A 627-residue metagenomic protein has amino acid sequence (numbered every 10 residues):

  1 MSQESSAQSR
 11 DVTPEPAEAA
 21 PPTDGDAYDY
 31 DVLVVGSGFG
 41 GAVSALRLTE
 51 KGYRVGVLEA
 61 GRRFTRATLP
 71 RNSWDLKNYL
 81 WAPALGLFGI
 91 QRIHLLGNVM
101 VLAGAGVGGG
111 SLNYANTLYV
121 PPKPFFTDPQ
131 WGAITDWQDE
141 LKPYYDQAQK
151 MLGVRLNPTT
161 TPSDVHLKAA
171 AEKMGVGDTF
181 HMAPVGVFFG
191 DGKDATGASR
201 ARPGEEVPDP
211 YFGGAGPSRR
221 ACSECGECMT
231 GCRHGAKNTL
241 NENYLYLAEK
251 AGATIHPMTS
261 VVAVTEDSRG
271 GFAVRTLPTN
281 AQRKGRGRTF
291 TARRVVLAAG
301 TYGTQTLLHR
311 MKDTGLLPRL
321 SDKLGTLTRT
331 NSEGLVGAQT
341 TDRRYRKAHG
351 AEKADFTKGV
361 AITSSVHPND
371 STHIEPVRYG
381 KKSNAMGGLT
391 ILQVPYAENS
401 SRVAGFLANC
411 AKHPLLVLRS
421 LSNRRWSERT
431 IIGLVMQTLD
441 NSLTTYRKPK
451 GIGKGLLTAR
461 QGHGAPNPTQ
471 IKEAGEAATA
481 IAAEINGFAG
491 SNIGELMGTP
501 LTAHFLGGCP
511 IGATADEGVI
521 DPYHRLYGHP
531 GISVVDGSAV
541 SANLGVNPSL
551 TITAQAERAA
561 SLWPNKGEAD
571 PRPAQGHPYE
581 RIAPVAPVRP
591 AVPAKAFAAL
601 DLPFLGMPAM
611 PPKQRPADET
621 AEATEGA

Functional and structural regions predicted by a protein language model:
M1-V32, E50-K51, N565-A627: Extreme N-terminal leader/targeting segments of oxidoreductases
D29, F88, C225-C228, V262 (+3 more regions): A glycine-rich dinucleotide-binding beta-alpha-beta segment and adjacent secondary-structure elements that constitute
Y30-V57: N-terminal Rossmann-like FAD-binding beta1-loop-alpha1 element of flavoenzymes
E50, R54, G61-S73, H234-K237 (+7 more regions): Glycine-rich loop(s) and the adjacent beta-strand/alpha-helix scaffold that form part
D75-A84, F189-S223, L392-L416: Charged, glycine/proline-rich intrinsically disordered loops and linkers
L76-T160: Redox-cofactor-proximal catalytic regions of oxidoreductases
L95, G110, Y114, V120 (+8 more regions): FAD cofactor-binding and catalytic pocket of flavoenzymes
D136-M258, T499: Conserved redox-cofactor binding core of oxidoreductases
